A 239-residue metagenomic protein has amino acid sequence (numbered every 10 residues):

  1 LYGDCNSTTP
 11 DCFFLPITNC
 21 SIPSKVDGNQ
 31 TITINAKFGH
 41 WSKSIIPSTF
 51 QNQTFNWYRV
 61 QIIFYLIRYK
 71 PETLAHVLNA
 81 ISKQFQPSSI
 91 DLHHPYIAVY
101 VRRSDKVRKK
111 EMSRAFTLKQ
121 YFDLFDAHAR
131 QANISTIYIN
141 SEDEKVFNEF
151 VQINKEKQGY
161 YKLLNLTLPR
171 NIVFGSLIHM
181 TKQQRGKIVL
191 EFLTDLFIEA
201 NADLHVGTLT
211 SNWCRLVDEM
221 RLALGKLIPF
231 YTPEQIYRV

Functional and structural regions predicted by a protein language model:
L1-T136, N140-S141: Secretory-pathway glycan-assembly enzymes, especially type II membrane glycosyltransferases that use nucleotide-sugar
C5, P10-C12, V146-Q158, R221: Short, aromatic/basic amphipathic alpha-helical patches
K106-K109, K145-E149, C214-L216: Short catalytic/ligand-binding loop motif for oxyanion handling, primarily in non-cytosolic enzymes, centered on
L124-T136, I153-T167, L224-I228: Structural alpha-beta junctions
N140-K145, L204: Extended C-terminal subregions enriched in glycine
G159-S176, I228-V239: A generic structural motif
L163-N201: Donor nucleotide-activated moiety binding/catalytic core segment of transferases that use nucleotide-activated donors
F192-I236: A donor-sugar binding/catalytic signature common to diverse glycosyltransferases and related nucleotide-sugar
